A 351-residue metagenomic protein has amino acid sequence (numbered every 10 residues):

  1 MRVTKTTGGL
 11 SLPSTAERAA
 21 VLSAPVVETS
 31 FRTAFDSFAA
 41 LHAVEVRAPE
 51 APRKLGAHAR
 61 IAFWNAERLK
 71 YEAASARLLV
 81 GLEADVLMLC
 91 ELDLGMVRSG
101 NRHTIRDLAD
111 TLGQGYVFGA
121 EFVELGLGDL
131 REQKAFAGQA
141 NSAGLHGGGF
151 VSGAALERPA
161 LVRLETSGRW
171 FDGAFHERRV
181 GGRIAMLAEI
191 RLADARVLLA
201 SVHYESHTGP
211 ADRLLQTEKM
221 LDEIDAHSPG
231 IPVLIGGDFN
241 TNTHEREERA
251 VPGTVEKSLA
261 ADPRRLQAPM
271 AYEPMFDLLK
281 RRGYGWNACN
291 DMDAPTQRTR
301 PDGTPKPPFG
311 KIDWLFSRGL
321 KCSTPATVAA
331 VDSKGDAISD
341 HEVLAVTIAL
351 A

Functional and structural regions predicted by a protein language model:
M1-V46, L161, P210, I224-L234 (+1 more regions): Metal-dependent phosphoester-hydrolase catalytic domains
V3, A24-R47, D93-D194: Structured beta-strand-rich core segments of catalytic domains in phosphoester-bond hydrolases
S14-S23, E50-E72, L94-V97, L130 (+2 more regions): Acidic/histidine-rich helix-loop elements that form or flank divalent-metal/phosphate-binding sites at the catalytic
T33-A66, A76-V86, G115: Eukaryote-specific, low-hydrophobicity, charge-rich regions
R60-N65, S75-N101, V117-E121, V151 (+6 more regions): Active-site beta-strand/loop signature of hydrolases that rely on acidic residues for catalysis
K70-Y71, G100, A143, R179-G182 (+4 more regions): Soluble or luminal CAZymes and related metallo-dependent hydrolases
R179, V197-Y204, P263: Active-site-proximal loop/helix segment associated with metal-binding centers of metalloenzymes
